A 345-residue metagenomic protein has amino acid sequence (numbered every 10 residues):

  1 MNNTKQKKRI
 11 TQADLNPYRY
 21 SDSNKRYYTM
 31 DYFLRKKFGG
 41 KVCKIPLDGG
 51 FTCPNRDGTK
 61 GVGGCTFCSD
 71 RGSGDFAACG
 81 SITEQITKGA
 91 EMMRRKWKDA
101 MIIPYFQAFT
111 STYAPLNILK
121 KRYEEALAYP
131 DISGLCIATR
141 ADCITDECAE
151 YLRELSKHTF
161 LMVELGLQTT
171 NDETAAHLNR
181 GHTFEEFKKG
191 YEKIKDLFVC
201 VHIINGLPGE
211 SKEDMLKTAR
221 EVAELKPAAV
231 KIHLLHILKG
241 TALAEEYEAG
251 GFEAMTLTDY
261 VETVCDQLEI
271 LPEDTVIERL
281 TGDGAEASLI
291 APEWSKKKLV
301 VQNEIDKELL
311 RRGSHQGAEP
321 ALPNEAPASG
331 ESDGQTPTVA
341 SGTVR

Functional and structural regions predicted by a protein language model:
M1-I103, D333, G342-R345: N-terminal [4Fe-4S]-dependent radical SAM core
N2-Y32, K41, A229, I237-R345: Auxiliary Fe-S-binding modules of radical SAM enzymes
C43-L47, I102-Y105, L135-I137, L161-L165 (+3 more regions): Hydrophobic faces of well-ordered beta-strands that scaffold small-molecule active sites in alpha/beta enzyme cores
R71-G89, M93-L116, P130-I144, F160-F187 (+1 more regions): Core AdoMet radical
S81, A114, I118, L178-E186 (+3 more regions): Alpha-helix N-cap and loop-to-helix initiation/capping positions
M93-W97, Y123-P130, L152-F160, E192-D196: Acidic (Asp/Glu)-rich catalytic clusters
L116-E124, T145-E154, L178: Distinct, well-ordered alpha-helical segments
E185-A242, T258-T281: Conserved C-terminal portion of the radical SAM core fold that forms the substrate/S-adenosylmethionine-binding
